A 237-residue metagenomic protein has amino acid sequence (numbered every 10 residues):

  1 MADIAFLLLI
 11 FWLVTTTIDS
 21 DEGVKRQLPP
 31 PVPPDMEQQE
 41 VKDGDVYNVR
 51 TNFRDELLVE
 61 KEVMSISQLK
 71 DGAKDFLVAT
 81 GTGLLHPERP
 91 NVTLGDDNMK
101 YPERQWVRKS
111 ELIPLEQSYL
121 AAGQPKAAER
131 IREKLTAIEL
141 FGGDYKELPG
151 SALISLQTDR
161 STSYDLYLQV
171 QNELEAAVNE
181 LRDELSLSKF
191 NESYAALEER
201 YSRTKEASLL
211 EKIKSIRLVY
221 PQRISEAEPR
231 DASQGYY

Functional and structural regions predicted by a protein language model:
M1-G23: Hydrophobic single transmembrane helices highlighted by the model
T16-Y237: Long, low-hydrophobicity, acidic/polar, solvent-exposed interaction domains
